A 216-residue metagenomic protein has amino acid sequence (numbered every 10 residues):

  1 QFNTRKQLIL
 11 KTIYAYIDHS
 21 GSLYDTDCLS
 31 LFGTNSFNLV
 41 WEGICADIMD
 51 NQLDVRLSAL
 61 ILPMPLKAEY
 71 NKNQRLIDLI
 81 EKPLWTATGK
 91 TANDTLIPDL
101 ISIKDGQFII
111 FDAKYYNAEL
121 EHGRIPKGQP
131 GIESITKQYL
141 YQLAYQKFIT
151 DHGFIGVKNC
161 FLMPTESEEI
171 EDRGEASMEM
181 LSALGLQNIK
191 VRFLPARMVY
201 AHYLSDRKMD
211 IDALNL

Functional and structural regions predicted by a protein language model:
Q1-F32: Residue(s) in the substrate-gating loop at a strand-loop-helix junction that position the organic substrate next
D25-L216: Catalytic core segments in nucleotide and nucleic-acid processing enzymes
